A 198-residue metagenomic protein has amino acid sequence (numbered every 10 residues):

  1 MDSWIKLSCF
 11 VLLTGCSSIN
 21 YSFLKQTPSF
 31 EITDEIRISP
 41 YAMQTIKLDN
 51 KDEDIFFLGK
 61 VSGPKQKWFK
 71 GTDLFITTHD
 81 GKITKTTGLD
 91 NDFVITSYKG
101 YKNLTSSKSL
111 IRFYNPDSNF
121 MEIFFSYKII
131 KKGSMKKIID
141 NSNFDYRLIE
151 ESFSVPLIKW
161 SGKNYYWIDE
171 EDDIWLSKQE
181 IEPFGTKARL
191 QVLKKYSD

Functional and structural regions predicted by a protein language model:
M1-S18: Sec-dependent bacterial lipoprotein signal peptides
S8, V94, Y98, M121-I123: A ubiquitous, low-specificity "background" feature that marks scattered single residues across proteins without
S17-T78, L104-D198: Acidic, serine/threonine-rich low-complexity disordered tracts
K67-G100: Mid-chain, structured segments of secreted extracytoplasmic proteins
